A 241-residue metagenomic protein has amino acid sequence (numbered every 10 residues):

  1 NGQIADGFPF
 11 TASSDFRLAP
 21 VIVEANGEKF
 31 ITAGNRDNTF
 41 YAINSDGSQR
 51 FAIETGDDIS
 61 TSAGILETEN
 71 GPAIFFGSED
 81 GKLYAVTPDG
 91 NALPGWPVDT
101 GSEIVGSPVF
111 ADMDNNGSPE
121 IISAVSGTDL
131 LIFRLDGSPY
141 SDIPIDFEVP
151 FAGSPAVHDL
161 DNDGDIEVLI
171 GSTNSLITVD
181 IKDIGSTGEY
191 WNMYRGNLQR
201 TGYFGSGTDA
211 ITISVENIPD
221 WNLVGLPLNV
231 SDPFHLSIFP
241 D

Functional and structural regions predicted by a protein language model:
N1-D209: Extracytoplasmic/lumenal domain signature
T208-D241: N-terminal exported-region signature
